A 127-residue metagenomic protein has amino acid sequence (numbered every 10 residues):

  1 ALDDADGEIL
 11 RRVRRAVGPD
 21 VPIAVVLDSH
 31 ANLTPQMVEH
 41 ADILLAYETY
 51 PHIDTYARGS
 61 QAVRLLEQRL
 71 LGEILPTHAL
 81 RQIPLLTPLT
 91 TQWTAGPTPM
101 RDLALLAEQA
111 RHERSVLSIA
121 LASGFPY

Functional and structural regions predicted by a protein language model:
A1-G72: Active-site histidine-anchored catalytic micro-motif
L71-Y127: Accessory alpha-helical/coil subdomains and C-terminal extensions that flank or cap enzyme catalytic cores
